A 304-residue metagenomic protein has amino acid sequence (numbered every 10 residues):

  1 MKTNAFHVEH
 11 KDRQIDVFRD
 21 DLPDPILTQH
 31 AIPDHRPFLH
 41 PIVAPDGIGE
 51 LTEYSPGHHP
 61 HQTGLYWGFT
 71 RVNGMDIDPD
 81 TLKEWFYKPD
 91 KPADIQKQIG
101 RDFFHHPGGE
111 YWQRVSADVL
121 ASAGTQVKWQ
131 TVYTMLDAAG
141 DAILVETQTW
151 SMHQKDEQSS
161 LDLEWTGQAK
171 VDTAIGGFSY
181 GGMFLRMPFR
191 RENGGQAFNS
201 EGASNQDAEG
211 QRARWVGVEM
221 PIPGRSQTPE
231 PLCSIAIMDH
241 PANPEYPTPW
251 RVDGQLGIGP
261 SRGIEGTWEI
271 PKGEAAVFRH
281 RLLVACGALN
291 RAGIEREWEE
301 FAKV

Functional and structural regions predicted by a protein language model:
M1-V72, K155, G287, E295: Beta-strand-rich N-terminal accessory domains
Q29-D34, F38-A44, Q154-A197: Acidic (Asp/Glu-rich), glycine- and aromatic
P33-P92, F198-V218: Extracellular/lumen-exposed scaffold segments
T70-E157: Extended, loop-rich substrate-binding clefts of extracytoplasmic carbohydrate-active enzymes
W129-T131, E146-Q148, L161-L163, M183 (+2 more regions): Hydrophobic residues positioned within well-ordered beta-strands of beta-sheet architectures
Y133-M135, G167, L282: Hydrophobic beta-strand positions in extracellular immunoglobulin-like domains
D172-P244: Active-site/ligand-binding surface loops and adjacent short beta/alpha elements that line catalytic pockets across
I235-V304: Beta-strand-rich recognition/accessory modules
